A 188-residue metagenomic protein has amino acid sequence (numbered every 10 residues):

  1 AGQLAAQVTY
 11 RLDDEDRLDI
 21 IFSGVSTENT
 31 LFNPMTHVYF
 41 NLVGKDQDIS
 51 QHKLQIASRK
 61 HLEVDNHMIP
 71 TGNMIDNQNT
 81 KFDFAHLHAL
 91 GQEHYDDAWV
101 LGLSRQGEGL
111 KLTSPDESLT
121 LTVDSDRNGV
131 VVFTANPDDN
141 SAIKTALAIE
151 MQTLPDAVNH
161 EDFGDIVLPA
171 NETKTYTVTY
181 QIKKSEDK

Functional and structural regions predicted by a protein language model:
A1-K188: An exposed, glycine/acidic-rich loop-and-rim segment of catalytic or binding clefts
